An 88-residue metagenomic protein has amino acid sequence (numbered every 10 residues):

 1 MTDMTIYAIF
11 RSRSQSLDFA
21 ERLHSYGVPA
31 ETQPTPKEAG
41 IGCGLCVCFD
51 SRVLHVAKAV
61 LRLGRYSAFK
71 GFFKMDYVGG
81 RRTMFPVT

Functional and structural regions predicted by a protein language model:
M1, S25, R65-A68: A generic structural signal for short, non-catalytic loop/turn and secondary-structure boundary residues
M1-D3, T88: Short, low-complexity, intrinsically disordered N-terminal peptides in bacterial proteins
M4-Y7, R11-K58: Amphipathic, hydrophobic secondary-structure cores in small proteins
H55-T88: C-terminal structural segments of small proteins and small subunits
